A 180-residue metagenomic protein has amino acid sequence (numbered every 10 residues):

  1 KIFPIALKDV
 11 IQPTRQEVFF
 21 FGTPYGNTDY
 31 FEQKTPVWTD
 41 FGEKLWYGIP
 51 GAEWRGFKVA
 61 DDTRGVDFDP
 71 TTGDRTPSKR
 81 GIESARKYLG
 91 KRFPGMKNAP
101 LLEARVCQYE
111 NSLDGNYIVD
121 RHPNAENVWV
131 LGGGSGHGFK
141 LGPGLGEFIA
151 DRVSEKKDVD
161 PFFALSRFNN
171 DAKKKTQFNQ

Functional and structural regions predicted by a protein language model:
K1-E126: Active-site substrate-recognition segment that forms the wall of the catalytic cavity or substrate channel
Y88-Q180: C-terminal catalytic lobe of FAD-dependent flavoproteins
